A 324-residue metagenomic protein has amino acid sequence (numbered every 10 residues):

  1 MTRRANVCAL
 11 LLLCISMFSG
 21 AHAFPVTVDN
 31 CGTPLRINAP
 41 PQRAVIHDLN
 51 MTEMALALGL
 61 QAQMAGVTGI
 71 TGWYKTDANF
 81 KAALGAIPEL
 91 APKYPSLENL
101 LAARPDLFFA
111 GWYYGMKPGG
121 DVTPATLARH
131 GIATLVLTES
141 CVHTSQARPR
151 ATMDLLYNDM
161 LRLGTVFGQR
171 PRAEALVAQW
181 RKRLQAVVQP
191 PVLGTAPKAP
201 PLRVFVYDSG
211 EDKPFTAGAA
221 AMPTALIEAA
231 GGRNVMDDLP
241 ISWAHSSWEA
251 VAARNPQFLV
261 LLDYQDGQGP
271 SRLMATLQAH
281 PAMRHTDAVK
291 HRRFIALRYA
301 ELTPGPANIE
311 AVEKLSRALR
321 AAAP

Functional and structural regions predicted by a protein language model:
C8-S19: Bacterial N-terminal signal peptides
A21-P25: Boundary at the C-terminal end of the N-terminal hydrophobic targeting segment
V26-T27, P34, V122-G210, R292-P324: Extracytoplasmic substrate-binding proteins
N30-G32, I87-E98, P118, S140 (+1 more regions): Short helix-initiation/N-cap motifs at beta->coil->alpha
I46-A103, L107-F108, W112-M116, V235: A short, structured surface patch at a secondary-structure boundary
N50-E53, I70-W73, L107-F108, Y113-K117 (+5 more regions): Solvent-exposed loop/turn segments at secondary-structure junctions within structured extracellular/periplasmic domains
W73, F215-W243: Alpha-helical, coiled-coil/dimerization segments enriched in small aliphatic residues
L97-L107, H130, S246-N255: Short helices/loops that flank or line small-molecule/ion binding pockets
